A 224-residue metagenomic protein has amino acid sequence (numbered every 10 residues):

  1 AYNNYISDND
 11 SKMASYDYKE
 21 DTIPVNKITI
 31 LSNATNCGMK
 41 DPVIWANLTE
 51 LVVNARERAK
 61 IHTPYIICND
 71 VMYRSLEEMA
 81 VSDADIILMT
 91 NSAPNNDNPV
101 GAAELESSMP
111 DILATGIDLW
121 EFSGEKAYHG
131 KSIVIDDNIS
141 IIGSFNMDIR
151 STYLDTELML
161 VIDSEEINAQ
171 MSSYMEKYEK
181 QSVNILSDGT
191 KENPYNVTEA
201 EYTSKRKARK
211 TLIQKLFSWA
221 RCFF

Functional and structural regions predicted by a protein language model:
A1-F224: Charged, low-complexity intrinsically disordered terminal segments
